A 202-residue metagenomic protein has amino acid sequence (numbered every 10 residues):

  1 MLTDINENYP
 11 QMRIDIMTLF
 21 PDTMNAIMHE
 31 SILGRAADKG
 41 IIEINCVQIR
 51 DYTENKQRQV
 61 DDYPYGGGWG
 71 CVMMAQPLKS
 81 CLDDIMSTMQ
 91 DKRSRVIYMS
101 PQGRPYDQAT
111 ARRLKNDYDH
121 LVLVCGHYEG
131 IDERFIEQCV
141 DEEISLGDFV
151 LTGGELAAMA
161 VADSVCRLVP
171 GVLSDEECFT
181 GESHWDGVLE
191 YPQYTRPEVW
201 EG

Functional and structural regions predicted by a protein language model:
L2-M86: N-terminal nucleotide/polyanion-binding subdomain common to many enzyme families
D15-M17, N45-V47, R95-I97, L121-V122 (+1 more regions): Hydrophobic/aromatic beta-strand patches that form the interior of the parallel beta-sheet core in alpha/beta enzyme
L19, I49, M99-Q102, C125-Y128 (+2 more regions): Fold-independent oxyanion-binding glycine-rich loops and adjacent beta-strand/coil segments at enzyme active sites
Q57, D107-T110, R134-I136: Short, well-ordered secondary-structure micro-motifs
V60, Y65, Y106, L114 (+2 more regions): Short clusters of hydrophobic/aromatic residues that line enzyme substrate/ligand-binding pockets
M74-H127: S-adenosyl-L-methionine/SAH cofactor-binding core of RNA-modifying enzymes
I131, F135-E182: Structured adenosyl-cofactor binding patch, chiefly the S-adenosyl-L-methionine
H184-G202: Long, charged alpha-helical interface segments
